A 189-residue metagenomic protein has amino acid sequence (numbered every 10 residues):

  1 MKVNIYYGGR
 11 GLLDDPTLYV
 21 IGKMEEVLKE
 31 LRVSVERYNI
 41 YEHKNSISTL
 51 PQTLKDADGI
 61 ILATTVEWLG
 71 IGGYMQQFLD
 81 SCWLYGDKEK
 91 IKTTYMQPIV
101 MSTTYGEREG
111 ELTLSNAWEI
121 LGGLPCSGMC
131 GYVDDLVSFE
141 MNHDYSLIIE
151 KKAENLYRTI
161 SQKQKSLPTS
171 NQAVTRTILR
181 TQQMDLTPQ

Functional and structural regions predicted by a protein language model:
M1-D87, L147-Y157, S161-Q189: N-terminal beta1-alpha1-beta2 submodule of the flavodoxin-like/Rossmannoid cofactor-binding fold
K92-D144: Short, glycine-/small-residue-rich phosphate/pyrophosphate-handling segment
